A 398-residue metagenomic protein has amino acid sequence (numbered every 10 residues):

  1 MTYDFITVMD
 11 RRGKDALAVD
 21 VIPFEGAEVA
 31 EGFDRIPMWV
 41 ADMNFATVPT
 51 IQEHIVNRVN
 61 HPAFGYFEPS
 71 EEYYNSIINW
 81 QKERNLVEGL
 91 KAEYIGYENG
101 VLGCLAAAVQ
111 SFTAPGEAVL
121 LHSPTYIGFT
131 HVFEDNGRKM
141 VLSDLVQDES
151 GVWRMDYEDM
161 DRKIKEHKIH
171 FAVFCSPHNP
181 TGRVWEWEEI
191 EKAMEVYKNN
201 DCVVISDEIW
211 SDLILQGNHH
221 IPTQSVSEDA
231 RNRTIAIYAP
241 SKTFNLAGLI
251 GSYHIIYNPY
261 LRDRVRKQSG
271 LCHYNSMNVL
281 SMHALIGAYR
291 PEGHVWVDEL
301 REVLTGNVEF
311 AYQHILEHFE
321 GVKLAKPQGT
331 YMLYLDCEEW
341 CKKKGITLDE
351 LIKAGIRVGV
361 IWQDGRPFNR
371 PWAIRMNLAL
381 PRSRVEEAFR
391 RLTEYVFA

Functional and structural regions predicted by a protein language model:
T2-G100, A107, P291, A398: N-terminal small-domain helix-loop-helix segment of the aminotransferase-like
N60, F64-E195, D212-L213, H220-S225 (+3 more regions): Conserved core of the PLP fold type I
E208-W210, A239-P240: Short strand-turn motif at the edge of the Rossmann-like AdoMet-binding core
R233-E317, K323-P327: PLP-dependent aminotransferase class I/II
L304-T305, H318-R357, I374: Conserved PLP-binding catalytic core of the aspartate aminotransferase-like
K344-I346, K353-A398: PLP-dependent enzyme catalytic core of the Aspartate aminotransferase-like
